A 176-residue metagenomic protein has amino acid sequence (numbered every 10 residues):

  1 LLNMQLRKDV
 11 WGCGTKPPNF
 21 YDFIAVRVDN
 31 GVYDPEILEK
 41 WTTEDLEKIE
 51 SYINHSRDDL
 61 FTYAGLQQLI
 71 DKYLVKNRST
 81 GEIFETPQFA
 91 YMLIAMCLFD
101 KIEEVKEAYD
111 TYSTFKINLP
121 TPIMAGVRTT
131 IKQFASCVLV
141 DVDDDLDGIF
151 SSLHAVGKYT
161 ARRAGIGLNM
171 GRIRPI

Functional and structural regions predicted by a protein language model:
L1-I176: Extended catalytic cores of very large enzyme megasubunits
